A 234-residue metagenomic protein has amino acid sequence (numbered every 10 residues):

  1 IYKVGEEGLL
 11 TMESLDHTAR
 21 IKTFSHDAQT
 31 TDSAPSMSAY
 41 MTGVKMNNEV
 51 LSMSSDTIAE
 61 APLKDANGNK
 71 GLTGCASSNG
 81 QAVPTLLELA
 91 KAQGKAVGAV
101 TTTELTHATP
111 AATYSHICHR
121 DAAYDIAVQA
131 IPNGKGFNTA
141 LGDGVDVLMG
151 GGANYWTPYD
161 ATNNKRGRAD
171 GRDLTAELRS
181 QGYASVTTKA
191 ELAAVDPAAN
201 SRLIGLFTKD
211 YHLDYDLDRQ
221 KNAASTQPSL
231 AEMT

Functional and structural regions predicted by a protein language model:
I1-P197, S201-R202, K209-D210, A224-A231: N-terminal catalytic scaffold of extracellular/periplasmic and nuclease hydrolases that process anionic headgroups
P110, L217-D218: Juxtamembrane interface elements at the cytosolic ends of transmembrane helices in multi-pass membrane proteins
H212-D214: Membrane-embedded hairpin module used as a gating/binding unit in multi-pass transport and secretion proteins
Q220-N222: Long, structured protein-protein interaction/assembly regions in large complexes
T234: A glycine- and small/hydrophobic-rich beta-loop-beta segment that serves as a flexible "lid/hinge" or phosphate-binding
